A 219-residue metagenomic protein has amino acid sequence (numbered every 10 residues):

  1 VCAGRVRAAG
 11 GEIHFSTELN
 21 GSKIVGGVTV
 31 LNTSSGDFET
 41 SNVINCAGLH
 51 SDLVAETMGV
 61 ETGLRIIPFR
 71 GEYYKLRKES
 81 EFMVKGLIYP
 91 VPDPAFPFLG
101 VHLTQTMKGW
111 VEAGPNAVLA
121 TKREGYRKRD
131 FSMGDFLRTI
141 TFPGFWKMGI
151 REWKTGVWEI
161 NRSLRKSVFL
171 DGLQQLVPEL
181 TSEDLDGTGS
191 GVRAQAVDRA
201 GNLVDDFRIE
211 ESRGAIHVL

Functional and structural regions predicted by a protein language model:
V1-R5, A47-H50, F169: Mid-domain beta-loop-alpha active-site segment that forms a flexible, acidic cofactor/metal-binding surface
G4, A8, E56: Short, well-ordered alpha-helices that flank and scaffold nucleotide-derived cofactor binding pockets
R7-L19: A conserved beta-strand/loop element that lines the FAD pocket in flavoprotein oxidoreductases
I13-F15, N45, A113, D186-G187 (+1 more regions): General beta-strand structural signal in soluble alpha/beta enzymes
F15, G27, G36, L99 (+2 more regions): Short beta-strand or tight-loop elements that sit immediately N-terminal to catalytic metal-binding acidic residues
S22-F131: Flavin-dependent oxidoreductases
K128-D130, G134, R138-L219: C-terminal catalytic lobe of FAD-dependent flavoproteins
